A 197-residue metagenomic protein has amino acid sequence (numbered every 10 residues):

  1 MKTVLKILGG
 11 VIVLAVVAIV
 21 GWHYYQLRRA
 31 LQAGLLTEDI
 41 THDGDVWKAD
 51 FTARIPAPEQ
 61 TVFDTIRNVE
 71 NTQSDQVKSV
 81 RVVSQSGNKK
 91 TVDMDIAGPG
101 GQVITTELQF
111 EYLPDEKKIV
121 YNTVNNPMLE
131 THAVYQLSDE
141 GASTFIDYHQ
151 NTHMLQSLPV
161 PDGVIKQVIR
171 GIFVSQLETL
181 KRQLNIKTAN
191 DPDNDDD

Functional and structural regions predicted by a protein language model:
M1-V17: N-terminal Sec-pathway targeting helices
V16-G87: Hydrophobic ligand-binding cavity/cleft-lining segments
A33-E38, E178-D197: Short, highly charged C-terminal tails/helix-capping segments
F51-A53, V80, T105-Y112, T123 (+2 more regions): Hydrophobic/aromatic beta-strand elements that line small-molecule binding cavities or substrate pockets in beta-rich
P56-Q60, S84-N88, E111-K118, Q136-F145: A short, structured loop/turn motif at beta-sheet edges
T61-I66, T72, V92, F110 (+3 more regions): Hydrophobic pocket/interface hotspot
T91-P99, I119-N126: Short beta-strand segments that buttress and anchor functional surface loops
T123-S175: Beta-strand/loop substructures that line and gate deep hydrophobic ligand-binding cavities in soluble
